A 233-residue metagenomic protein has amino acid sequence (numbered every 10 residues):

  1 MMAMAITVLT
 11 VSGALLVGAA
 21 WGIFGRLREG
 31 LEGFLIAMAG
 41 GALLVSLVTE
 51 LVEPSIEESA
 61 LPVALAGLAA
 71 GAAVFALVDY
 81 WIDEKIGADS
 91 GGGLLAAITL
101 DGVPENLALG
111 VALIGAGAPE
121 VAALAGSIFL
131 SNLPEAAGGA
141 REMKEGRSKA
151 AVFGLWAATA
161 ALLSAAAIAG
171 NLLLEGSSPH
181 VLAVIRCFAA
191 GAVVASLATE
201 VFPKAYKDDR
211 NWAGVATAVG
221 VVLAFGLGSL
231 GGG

Functional and structural regions predicted by a protein language model:
M1-G233: Intrinsically disordered, metal-sensing/regulatory segments
